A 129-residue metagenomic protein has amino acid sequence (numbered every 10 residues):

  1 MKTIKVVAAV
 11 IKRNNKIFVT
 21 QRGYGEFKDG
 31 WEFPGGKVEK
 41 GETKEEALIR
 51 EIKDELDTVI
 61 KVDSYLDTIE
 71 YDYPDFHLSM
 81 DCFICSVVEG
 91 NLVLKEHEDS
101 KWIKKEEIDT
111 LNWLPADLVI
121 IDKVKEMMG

Functional and structural regions predicted by a protein language model:
M1, K125-G129: Generic C-terminal helix-cap and adjacent flexible tail
M1-I17, K37: Conserved N-terminal beta-strand and adjoining loop/helix that marks the start of the Nudix/MutT-like hydrolase domain
K5-V7, N15, L78-D81, E98: Change "...and in nucleic-acid phosphodiester-cleaving endonucleases..." to "...and in nucleic-acid processing enzymes
I11-K12, V19, C85-V87, W102: Conserved hydrophobic "DFG−1" position in protein kinase catalytic cores
E26-G30: A conserved beta-turn-beta hairpin within the catalytic core of GNAT-like acetyltransferases that forms part
F33-Y65, K104: The catalytic Nudix box helix
V59, I69-N91, K101: Active-site-adjacent beta-strand/loop module that shapes the phosphate/pyrophosphate-binding cleft
I84, V93-V124: NUDIX/MutT-family hydrolases
